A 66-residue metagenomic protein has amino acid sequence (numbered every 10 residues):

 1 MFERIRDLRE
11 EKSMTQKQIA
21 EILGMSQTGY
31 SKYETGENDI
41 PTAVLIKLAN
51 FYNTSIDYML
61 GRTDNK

Functional and structural regions predicted by a protein language model:
M1-E11: A short, Lys/Arg-rich alpha-helix, primarily the initiator
E10, E21, N50: Alpha-helical residues within the helix-turn-helix
E11-K12, K32, A43, L60-K66: Short, charged recognition helix plus adjacent turn of helix-turn-helix-like nucleic-acid-binding domains
M14-K32: Short alpha-helical DNA-recognition segment
A43-Y58: DNA major-groove recognition helix of helix-turn-helix/homeodomain DNA-binding modules
